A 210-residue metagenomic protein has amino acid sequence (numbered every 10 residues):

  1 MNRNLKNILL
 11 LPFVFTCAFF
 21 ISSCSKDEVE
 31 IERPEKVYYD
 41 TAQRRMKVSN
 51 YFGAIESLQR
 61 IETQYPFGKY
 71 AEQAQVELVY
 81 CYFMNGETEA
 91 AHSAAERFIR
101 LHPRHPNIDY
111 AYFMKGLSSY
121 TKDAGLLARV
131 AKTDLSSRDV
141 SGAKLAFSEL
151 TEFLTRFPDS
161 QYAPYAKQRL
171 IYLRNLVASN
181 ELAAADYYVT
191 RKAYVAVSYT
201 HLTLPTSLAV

Functional and structural regions predicted by a protein language model:
I21-S23: C-terminal motif of bacterial Sec signal peptides marking the signal peptidase cleavage site
S25-E28: Bacterial signal peptide processing site
I31-N85: Post-signal-peptide N-terminal segment of Sec-exported extracytoplasmic proteins
T88-S93, S119-E149, N180, A184-Y187 (+1 more regions): Short coil/linker segments at helix-helix boundaries
T200-T206: Conserved small/polar residues in nucleotide/adenosyl-binding loops
